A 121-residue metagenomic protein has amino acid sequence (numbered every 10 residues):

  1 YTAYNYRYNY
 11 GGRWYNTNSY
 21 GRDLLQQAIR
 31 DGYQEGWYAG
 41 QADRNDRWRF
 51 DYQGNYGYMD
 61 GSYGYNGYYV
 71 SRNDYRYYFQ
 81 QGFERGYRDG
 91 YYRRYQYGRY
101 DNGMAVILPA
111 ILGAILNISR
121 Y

Functional and structural regions predicted by a protein language model:
Y1-Y121: Intrinsic-disorder/low-complexity detector
